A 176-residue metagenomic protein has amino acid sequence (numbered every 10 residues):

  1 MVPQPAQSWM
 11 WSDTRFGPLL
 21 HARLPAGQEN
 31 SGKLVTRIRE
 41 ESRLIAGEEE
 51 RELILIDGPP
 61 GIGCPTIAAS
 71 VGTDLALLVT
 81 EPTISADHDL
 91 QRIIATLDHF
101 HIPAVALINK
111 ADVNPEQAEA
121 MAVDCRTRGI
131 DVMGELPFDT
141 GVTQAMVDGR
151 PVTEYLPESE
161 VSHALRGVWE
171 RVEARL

Functional and structural regions predicted by a protein language model:
M1-A6: Iron-sulfur cluster-binding cysteine motifs and their immediate structural context in ferredoxin-like electron-transfer
R23-A26, N30, R39-P65: Switch II (G3) loop of P-loop NTPases
A26-K33, H88, L156, E160-H163: Conserved active-site and cofactor/substrate-binding residues in soluble primary-metabolism enzymes
E50, T73-A76, F100-A106: Short, surface-exposed connector motifs at secondary-structure boundaries
I56, L78, A106-I108: Structural beta-sheet core signal
D57-G63, T83-Q91: A general structural motif
G63-I84: Inter-motif core of Ras-like GTPase G domains
T96-L176: C-terminal lobe/tail of nucleotide-utilizing enzymes
